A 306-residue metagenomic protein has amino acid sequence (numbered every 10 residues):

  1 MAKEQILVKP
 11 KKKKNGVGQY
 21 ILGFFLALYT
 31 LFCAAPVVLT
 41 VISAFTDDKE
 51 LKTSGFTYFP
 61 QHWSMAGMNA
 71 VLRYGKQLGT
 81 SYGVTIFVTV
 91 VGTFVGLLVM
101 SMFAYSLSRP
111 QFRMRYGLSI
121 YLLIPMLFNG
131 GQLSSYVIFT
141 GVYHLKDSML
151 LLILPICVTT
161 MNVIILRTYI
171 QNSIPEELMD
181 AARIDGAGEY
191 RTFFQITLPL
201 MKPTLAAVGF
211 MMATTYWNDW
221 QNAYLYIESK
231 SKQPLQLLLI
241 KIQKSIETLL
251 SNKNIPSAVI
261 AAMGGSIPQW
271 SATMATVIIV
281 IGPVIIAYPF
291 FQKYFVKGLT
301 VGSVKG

Functional and structural regions predicted by a protein language model:
A2-G306: A hydrophobic, multi-pass inner-membrane permease signature
